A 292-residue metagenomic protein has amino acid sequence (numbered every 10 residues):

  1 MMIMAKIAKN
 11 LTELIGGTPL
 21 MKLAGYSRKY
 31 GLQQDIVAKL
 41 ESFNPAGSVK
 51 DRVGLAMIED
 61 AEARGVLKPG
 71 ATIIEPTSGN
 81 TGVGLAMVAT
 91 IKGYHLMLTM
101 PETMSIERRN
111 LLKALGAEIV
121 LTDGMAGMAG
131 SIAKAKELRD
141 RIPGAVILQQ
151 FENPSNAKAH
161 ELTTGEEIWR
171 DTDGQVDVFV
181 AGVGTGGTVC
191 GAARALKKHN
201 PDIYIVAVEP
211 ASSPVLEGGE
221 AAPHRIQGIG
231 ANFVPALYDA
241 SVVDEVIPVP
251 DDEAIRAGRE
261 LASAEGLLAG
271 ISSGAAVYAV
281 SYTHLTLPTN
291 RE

Functional and structural regions predicted by a protein language model:
M2-L285: PLP-dependent amino-acid enzyme catalytic core
H284-E292: Single conserved hydrophobic/aromatic residue that forms the stacking wall/gate of nucleotide- or nucleobase-binding
